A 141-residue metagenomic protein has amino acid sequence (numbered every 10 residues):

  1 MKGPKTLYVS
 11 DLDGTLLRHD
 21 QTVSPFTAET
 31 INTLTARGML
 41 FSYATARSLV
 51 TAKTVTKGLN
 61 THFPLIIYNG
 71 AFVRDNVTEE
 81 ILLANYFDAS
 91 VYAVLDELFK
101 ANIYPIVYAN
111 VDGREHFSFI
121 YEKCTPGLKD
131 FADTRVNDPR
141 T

Functional and structural regions predicted by a protein language model:
M1-K5, A36: Short, Lys/Arg-enriched, disordered terminal segments
P4-Q21: Asp-based phosphoryl-transfer active-site loop
P25-D130: Active-site phosphate-binding/coordination module
L128-T141: Short, intrinsically disordered, charge-balanced linker/junction segments flanking boundaries in proteins
